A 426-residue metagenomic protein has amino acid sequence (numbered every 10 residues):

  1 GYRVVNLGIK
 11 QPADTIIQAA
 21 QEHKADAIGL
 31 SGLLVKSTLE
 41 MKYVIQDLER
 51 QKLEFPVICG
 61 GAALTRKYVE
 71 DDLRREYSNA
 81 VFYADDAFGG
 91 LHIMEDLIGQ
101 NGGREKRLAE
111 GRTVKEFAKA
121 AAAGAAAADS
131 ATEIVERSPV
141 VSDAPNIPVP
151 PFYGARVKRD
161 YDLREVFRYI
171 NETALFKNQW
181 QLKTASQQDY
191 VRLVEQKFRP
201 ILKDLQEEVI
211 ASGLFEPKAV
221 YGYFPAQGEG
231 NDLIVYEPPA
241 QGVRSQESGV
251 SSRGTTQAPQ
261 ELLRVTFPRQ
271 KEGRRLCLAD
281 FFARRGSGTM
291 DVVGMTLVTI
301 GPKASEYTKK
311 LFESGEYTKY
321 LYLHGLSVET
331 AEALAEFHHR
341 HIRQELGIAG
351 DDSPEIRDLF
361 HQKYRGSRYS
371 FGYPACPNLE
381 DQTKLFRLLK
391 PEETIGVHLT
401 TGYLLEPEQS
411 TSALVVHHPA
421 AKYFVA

Functional and structural regions predicted by a protein language model:
V4-R74: Cofactor-cradling patches in redox/metallo enzymes
L7-K10, I28-L33, I58, A84 (+2 more regions): Generic beta-strand/beta-sheet core signal
G29-L30, E49-P56, R74-D85, M94 (+2 more regions): Short beta-alpha connecting loops at secondary-structure transitions that line or flank enzyme active sites
F88-G242, G254-L321, G325, L346-I348 (+4 more regions): Active-site loops and adjacent core secondary-structure elements that bind or stabilize anionic groups
V243-V250: Intrinsically disordered, low-complexity proline-rich regions
A331-Q344: Charged, low-complexity helical/coil segments in non-catalytic cytosolic or luminal regions
I342-L388: Active-site pocket-lining segment
C376-Q409: C-terminal active-site-capping segments
